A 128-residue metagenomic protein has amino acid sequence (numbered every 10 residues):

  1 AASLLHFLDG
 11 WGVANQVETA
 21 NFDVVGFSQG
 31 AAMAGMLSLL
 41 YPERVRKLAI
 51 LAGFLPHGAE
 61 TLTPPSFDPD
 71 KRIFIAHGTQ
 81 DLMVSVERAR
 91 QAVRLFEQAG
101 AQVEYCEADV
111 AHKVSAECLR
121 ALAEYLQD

Functional and structural regions predicted by a protein language model:
A1-N15: Alpha/beta-hydrolase active-site loop
V25-G30, A34: Gly/Ala-rich beta-loop-alpha elbow adjacent to hydrolase catalytic centers
M36-L40: Active-site signature of alpha/beta-hydrolase-fold catalytic machinery across serine- and Asp/Cys-nucleophile hydrolases
A49-H57: Active-site nucleophile loop of the alpha/beta-hydrolase fold
H57, T79-V84, A111-K113: Acidic catalytic loop of the alpha/beta-hydrolase fold
P69, F74-H77, D81: Short beta-strand/loop motif that positions the catalytic acidic residue of the alpha/beta-hydrolase fold
E87-D128: C-terminal catalytic histidine-bearing segment of alpha/beta-hydrolase fold enzymes
